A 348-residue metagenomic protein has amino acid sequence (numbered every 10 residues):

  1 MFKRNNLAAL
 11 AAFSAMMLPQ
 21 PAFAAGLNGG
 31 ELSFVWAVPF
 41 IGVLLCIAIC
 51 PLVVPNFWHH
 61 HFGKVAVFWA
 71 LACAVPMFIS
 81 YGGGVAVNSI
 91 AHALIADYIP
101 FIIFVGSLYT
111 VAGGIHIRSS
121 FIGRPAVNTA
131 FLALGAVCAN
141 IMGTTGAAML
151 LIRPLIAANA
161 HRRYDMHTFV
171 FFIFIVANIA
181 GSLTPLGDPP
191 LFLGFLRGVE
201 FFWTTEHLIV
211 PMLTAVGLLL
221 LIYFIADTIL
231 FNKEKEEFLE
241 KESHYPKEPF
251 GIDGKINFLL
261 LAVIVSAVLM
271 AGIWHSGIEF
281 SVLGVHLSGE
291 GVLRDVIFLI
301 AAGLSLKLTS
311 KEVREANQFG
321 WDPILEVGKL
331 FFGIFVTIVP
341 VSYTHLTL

Functional and structural regions predicted by a protein language model:
F2-G113, F121, V210-T214, Y223-P340: Hydrophobic transmembrane alpha-helices of multi-pass small-molecule transporters
A25-L32, H116-G123, L155-M166: A short, flexible low-complexity segment enriched in Lys/Arg and Gly/Pro that occurs in N-terminal basic tails
G42-I49, P154-Y164, F202-E206, K311: Hydrophobic alpha-helical transmembrane segments
Y109-S119, L134-A147, V176-T184, P211-L220: Helix-loop-helix module between adjacent transmembrane segments
A126-A180, L193: Hydrophobic transmembrane alpha-helices that form the pore/transport pathway of multi-pass ion and small-solute
R162-D227, K235-F258: Membrane-core helix-loop-helix motifs of multi-pass transport proteins
T344-L348: Conserved small/polar residues in nucleotide/adenosyl-binding loops
